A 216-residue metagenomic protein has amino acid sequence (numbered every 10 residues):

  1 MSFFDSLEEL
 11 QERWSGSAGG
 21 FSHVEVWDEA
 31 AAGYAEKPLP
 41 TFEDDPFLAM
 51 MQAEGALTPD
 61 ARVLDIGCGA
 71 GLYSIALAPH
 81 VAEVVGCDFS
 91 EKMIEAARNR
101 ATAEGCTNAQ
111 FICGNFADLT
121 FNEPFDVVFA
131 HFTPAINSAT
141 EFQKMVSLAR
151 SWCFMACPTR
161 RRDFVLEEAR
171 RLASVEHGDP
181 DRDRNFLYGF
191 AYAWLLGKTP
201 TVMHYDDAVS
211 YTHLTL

Functional and structural regions predicted by a protein language model:
M1-L57: Conserved class I S-adenosyl-L-methionine
D60-G67: Conserved class I S-adenosyl-L-methionine
L72-C106, I112-C113: Class I SAM-dependent methyltransferase SAM/SAH-binding core
G114-D118: Conserved SAM/SAH-binding loop
A135-L148: A short, conserved alpha-helix within the catalytic core of class I
M155-H177: Conserved class I S-adenosyl-L-methionine
R182-G197: Short alpha-helix
T212-L216: Conserved small/polar residues in nucleotide/adenosyl-binding loops
